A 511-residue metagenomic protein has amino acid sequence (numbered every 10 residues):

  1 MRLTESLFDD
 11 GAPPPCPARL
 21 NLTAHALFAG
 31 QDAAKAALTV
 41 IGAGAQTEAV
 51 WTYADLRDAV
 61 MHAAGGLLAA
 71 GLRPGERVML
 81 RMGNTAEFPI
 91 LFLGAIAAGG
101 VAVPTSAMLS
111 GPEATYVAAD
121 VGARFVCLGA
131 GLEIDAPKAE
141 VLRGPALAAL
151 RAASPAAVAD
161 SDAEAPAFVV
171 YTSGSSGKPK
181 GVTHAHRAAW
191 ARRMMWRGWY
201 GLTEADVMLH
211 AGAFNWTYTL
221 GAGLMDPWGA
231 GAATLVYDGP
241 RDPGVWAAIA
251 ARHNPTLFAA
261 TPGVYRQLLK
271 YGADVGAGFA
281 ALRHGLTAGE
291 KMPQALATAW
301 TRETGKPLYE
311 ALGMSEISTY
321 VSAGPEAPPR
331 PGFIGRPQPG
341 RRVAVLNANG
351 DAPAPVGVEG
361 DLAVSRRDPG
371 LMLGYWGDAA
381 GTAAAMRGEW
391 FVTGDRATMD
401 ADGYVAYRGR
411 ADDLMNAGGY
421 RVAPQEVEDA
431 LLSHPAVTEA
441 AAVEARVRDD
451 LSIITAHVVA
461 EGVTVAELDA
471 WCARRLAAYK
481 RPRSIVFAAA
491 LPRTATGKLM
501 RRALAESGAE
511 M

Functional and structural regions predicted by a protein language model:
A34-A36, A153-Y171, K178, G201-V207: Conserved pre-ATP/AMP-binding loop-to-beta segment of ANL
A37-T85, P89, L93, S110-T115: Conserved AMP-binding/adenylate-forming core of the ANL superfamily
V50-A54, A167-A191: Conserved AMP-binding A3 loop
L109, F258, D368, L373-G374 (+5 more regions): AMP-binding/adenylate-forming catalytic core of the ANL superfamily
W190-V207, N215-L257, Y271-G272: Conserved AMP-binding/adenylation subdomain of ANL enzymes
P255-A260, L269-R330, R342, D351: Gly/Ser/Thr-rich phosphate-binding loop
P337-G340, D351-A384, Y420-V422: Conserved ATP/PPi-binding loop(s) of AMP-dependent carboxylate-activating enzymes
A344-S365, A384, M399-D402, G462-V465 (+1 more regions): Conserved beta-loop-beta connector loops within the AMP-binding
